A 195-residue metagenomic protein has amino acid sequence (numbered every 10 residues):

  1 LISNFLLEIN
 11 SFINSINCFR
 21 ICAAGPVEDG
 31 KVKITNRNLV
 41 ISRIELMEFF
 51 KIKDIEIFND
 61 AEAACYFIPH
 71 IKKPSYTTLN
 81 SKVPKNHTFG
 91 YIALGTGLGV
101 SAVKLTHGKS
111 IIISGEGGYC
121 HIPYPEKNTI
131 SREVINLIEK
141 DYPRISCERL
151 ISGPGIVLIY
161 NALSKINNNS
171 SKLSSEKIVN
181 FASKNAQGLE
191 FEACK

Functional and structural regions predicted by a protein language model:
L1, I9-N14, Y142-I151, L158-K195: Adenine-nucleotide phosphate-binding core of ATP-dependent small-molecule kinases
I2, R43, I135: Generic structural marker for isolated residues within well-ordered, non-membrane alpha-helices of soluble domains
F12-I57, Y66-P74, Y91: Short beta-strand-loop/turn "lid" adjacent to the catalytic site in phosphate-handling enzymes
R37-V40, I71-L79, L105-I113: A glycine- and small-aliphatic-rich helix-loop capping segment at beta-alpha/alpha-beta transitions that lines
D54-P84, E176-K195: ATP-dependent carbohydrate kinase catalytic cores
A61, G90, G97-S170: Glycine-rich phosphate-binding loop plus the immediately following alpha-helix
N80-N86, Y91-L94: Solvent-exposed alpha-helices and their adjacent loops that cap or buttress functional pockets in soluble metabolic
